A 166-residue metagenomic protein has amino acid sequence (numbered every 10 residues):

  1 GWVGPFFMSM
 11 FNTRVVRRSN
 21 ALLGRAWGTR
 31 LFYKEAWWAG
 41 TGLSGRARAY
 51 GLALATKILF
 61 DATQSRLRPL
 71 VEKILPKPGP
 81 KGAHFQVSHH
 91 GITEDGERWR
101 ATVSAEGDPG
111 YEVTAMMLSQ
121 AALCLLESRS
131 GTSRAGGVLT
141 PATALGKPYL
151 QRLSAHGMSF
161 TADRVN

Functional and structural regions predicted by a protein language model:
G1-N166: C-terminal catalytic/substrate-binding lobe primarily of soluble NAD(P)-dependent oxidoreductases
